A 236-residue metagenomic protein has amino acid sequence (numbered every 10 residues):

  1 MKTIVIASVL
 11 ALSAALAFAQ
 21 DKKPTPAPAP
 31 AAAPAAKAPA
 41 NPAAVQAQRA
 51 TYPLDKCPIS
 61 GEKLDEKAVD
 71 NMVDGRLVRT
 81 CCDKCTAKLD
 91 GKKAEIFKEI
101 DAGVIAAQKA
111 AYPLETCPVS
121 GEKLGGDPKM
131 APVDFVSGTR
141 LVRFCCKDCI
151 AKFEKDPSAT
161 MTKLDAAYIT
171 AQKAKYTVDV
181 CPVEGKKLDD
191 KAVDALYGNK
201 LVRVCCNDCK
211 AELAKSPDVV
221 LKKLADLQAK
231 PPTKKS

Functional and structural regions predicted by a protein language model:
M1-Q20: Sec-dependent N-terminal signal peptides
S13, Q20-S236: Intrinsically disordered, low-complexity terminal tails/loops enriched in metal-binding residues
